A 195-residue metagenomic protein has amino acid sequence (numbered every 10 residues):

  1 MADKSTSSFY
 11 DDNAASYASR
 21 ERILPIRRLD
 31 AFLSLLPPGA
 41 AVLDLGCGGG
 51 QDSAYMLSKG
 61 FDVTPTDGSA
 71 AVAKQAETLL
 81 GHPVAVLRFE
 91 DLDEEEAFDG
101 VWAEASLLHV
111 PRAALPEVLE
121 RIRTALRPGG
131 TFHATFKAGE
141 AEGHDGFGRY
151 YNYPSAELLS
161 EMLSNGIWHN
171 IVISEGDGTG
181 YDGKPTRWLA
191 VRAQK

Functional and structural regions predicted by a protein language model:
M1-E96, V110-E117, R121, T131-K195: Class I (Rossmann-like) S-adenosyl-L-methionine-dependent methyltransferase catalytic domain, capturing the SAM-binding
D99: Conserved acidic residues
W102: A conserved beta-strand element that flanks and buttresses the S-adenosyl-L-methionine
A105-S106: Short catalytic micro-motifs in class I SAM-dependent methyltransferases
